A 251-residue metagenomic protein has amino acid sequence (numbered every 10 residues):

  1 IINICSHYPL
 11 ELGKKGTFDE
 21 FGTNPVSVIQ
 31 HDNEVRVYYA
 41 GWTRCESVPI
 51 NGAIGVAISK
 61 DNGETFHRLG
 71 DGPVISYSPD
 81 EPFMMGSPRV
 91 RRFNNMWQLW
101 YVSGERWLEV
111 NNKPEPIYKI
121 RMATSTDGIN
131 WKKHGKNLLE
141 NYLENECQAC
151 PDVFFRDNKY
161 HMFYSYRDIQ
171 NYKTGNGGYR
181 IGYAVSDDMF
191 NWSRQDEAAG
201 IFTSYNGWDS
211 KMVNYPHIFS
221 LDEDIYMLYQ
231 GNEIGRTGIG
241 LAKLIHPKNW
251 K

Functional and structural regions predicted by a protein language model:
I1-F21, I29-G86, R91-E146, F155-W208 (+1 more regions): Beta-rich carbohydrate-recognition and catalytic domains
N24: Metal-dependent C-N hydrolase catalytic cores
H217: Conserved active-site neighborhood of enzyme catalytic/cofactor-binding cores
